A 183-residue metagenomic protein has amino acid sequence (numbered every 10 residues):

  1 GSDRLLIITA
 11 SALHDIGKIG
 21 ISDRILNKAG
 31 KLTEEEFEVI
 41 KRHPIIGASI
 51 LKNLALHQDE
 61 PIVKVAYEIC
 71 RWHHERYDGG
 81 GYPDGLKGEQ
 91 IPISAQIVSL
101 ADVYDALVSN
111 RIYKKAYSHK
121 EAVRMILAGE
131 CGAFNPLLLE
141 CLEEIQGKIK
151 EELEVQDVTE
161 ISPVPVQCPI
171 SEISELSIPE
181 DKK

Functional and structural regions predicted by a protein language model:
G1-K183: Histidine- and acidic-residue-rich, metal-dependent catalytic cores
